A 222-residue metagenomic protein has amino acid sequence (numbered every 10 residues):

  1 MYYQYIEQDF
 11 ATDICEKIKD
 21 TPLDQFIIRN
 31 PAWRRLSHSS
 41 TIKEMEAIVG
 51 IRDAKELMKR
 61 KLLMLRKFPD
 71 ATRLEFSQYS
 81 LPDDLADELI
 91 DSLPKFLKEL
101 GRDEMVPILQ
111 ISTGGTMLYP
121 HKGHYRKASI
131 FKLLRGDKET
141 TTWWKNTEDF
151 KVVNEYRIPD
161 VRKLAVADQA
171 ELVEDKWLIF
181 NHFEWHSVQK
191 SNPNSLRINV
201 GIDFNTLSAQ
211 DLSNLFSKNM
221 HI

Functional and structural regions predicted by a protein language model:
M1, L118-P120, L196-V200: Nucleic-acid-interacting cores, centered on viral/eukaryotic replication and modification enzymes
M1-T72, Q78, Q210-I222: N-terminal auxiliary "cap/dimerization" subdomain that precedes the catalytic jelly-roll/cupin core of mononuclear
E7-F10, S80, I111-G115, H124 (+3 more regions): Short, flexible loop/turn elements at secondary-structure junctions
A32, R60, I90-E99, F131 (+2 more regions): Intrinsically disordered, low-complexity boundary segments flanking structured domains
S39-L118, H124: Signature of the catalytic double-stranded beta-helix
E99, T142-K145, D211-N214: Short, charged, solvent-exposed linker or helix-capping segments at domain edges/interfaces that act as flexible hinges
R102-W177: Catalytic core of non-heme Fe(II) oxygenases with the double-stranded beta-helix
D149-I222: Catalytic core of Fe(II)/2-oxoglutarate
